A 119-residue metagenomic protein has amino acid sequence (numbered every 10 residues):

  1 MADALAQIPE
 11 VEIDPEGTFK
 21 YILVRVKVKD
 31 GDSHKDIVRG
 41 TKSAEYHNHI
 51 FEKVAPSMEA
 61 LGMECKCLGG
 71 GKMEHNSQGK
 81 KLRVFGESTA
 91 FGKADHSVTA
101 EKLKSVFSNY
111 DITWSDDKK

Functional and structural regions predicted by a protein language model:
M1-K119: Intrinsic low-complexity, intrinsically disordered or marginally ordered coil/linker segments
